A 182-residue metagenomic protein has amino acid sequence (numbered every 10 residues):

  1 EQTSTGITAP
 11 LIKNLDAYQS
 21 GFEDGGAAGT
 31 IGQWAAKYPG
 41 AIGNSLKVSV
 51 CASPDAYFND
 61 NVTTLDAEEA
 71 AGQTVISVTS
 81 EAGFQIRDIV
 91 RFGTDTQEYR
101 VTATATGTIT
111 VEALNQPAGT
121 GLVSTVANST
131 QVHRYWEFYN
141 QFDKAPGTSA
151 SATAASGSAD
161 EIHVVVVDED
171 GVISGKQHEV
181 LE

Functional and structural regions predicted by a protein language model:
E1-A9, A17, G32-Q33, K37 (+3 more regions): Structured, hydrophobic secondary-structure cores that serve as assembly/anchoring elements
Q2-G26, V50-S53, S77-G83, E137-G157: Short linear motifs in intrinsically disordered
A9, K13-L15, Y99, I109 (+1 more regions): Generic detection of short hydrophobic beta-strand segments and adjacent strand-loop junctions
G21-W34, A41, L46-Q131: Autoprocessing Asn-cyclization modules and mimics
N44, V50-S53, V111-A113, R134-E182: Beta-strand-rich solenoidal segments
